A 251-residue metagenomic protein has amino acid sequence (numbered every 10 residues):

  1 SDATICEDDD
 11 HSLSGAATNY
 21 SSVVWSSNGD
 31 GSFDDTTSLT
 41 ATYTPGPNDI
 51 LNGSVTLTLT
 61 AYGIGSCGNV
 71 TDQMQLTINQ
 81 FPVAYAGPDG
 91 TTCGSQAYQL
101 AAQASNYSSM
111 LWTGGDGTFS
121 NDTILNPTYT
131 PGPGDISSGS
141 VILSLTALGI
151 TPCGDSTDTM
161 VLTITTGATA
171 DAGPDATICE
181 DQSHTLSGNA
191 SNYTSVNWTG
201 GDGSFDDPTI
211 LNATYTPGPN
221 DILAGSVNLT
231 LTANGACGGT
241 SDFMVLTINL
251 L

Functional and structural regions predicted by a protein language model:
S1, F81-P88, G167-P174, L251: Proline-enriched interdomain boundary motifs that mark the N-terminal boundary and often initiate the first structured
A3-D9, G90-Q96, A176-Q182: Short, solvent-exposed loop/linker segments at the N-terminal edge of repeated beta-sheet extracellular domains
D9-A17, Q96-A104, Q182-A190, N212: A short beta-strand segment in extracellular, disulfide-stabilized domains
T18-W25, S105-G114, S191-G200: Solvent-exposed loop segments of extracellular immunoglobulin-like
S26-P45, D49, T113-P133, T199-P217: Surface-exposed, flexible coil segments in extracellular/virion-facing regions
Y62-C67, L148-C153, A233-G238: Short, solvent-exposed loop/turn segments at the edges of extracellular beta-sandwich modules
G68-M74, G154-M160, G238-M244: Extracellular and select intracellular beta-sandwich modules with Ser/Thr-enriched, small-residue motifs on
L76-Q80, L162-T166, L246-L250: Interdomain boundary/hinge segments at the C-termini of tandem beta-sandwich modules
